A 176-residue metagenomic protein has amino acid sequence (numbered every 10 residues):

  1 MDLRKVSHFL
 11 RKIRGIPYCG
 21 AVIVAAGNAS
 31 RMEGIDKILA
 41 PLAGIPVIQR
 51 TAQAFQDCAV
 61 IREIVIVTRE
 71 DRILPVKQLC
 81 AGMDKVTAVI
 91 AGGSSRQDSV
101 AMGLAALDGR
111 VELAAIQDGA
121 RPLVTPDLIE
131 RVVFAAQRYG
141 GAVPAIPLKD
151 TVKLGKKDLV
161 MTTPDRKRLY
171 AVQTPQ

Functional and structural regions predicted by a protein language model:
F9-I73: N-terminal glycine-rich phosphate-binding loop and ensuing alpha1 helix
I23, I48, G103, Q117-D118 (+1 more regions): Residue-level signal for inorganic ion chemistry
A52-Q56, C80, L107: Hydrophobic C-terminal alpha-helix "anchor/cap" residues
I61, V111, R138-G141: Short, high-confidence coil segments that cap the C-terminus of an alpha-helix and link into the following beta-strand
I73-L79: Acidic helix N-cap motif at the loop->helix transition within catalytic regions of sugar-transfer enzymes
A81-L113: Short phosphate-binding loop-to-helix
G119-L123: Acidic metal-phosphate-binding loop of nucleotide-sugar-dependent transferases
V124-Q176: Conserved core of the sugar-phosphate nucleotidyltransferase
